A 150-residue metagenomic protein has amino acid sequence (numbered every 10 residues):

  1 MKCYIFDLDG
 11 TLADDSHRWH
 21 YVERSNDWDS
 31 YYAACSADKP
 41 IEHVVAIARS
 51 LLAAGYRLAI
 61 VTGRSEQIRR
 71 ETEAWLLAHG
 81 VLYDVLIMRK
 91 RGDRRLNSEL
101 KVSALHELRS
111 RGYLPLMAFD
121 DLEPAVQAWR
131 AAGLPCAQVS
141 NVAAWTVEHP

Functional and structural regions predicted by a protein language model:
M1-R95: Alpha-helical substrate-recognition element adjacent to the catalytic core
S16-R18, S110, R130: Hydrophobic alpha-helical membrane-insertion segments
L52-A53, R109-Y113: Flexible, charged surface loops at secondary-structure boundaries
R70-A74, L100, A131: Generic recognition of short, well-ordered alpha-helical segments
W75-G80, L108, A128-A132: Alpha-helical structural signal in soluble globular domains
L96-L108: Short loop-to-alpha-helix "cap/lid" segments that border enzyme active sites across diverse enzyme classes
L105, Y113-P150: Acidic, Mg2+-coordinating phosphoryl-transfer loop and its flanking beta/alpha structural elements, shared across
